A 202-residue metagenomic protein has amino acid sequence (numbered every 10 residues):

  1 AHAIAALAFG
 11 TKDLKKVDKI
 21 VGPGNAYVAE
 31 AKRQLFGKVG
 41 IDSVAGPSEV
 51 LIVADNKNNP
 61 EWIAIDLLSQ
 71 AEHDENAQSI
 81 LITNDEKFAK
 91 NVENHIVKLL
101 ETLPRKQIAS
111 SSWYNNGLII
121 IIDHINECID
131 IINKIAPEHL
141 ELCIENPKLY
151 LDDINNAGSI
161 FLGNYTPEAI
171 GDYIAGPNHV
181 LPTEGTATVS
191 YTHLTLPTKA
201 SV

Functional and structural regions predicted by a protein language model:
A1-W62, S69-Q78: Conserved NAD(P)+-binding/catalytic subdomain of aldehyde/semialdehyde dehydrogenases
R33-G37, E61-D66, L100-R105, H124-E127: Short amphipathic beta-strand starts and helix->beta connectors
K57, E86, A200: Short, glycine/serine-rich, charged loops/turns that create anion-binding and catalytic segments at active sites
N76-Y191: NAD(P)-dependent aldehyde/semialdehyde dehydrogenase
T192-A200: Conserved small/polar residues in nucleotide/adenosyl-binding loops
